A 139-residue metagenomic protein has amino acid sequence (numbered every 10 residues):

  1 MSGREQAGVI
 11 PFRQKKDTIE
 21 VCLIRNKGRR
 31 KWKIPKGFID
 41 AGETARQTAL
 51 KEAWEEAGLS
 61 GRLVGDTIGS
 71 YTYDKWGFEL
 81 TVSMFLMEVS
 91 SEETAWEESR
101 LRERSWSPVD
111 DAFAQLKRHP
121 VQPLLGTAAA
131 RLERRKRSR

Functional and structural regions predicted by a protein language model:
M1-I34: N-terminal strand-loop-strand
G37-T127: Unchanged
A130: Short, well-ordered alpha-helices that flank and scaffold nucleotide-derived cofactor binding pockets
E133-S138: Short, charged, intrinsically disordered terminal tails
